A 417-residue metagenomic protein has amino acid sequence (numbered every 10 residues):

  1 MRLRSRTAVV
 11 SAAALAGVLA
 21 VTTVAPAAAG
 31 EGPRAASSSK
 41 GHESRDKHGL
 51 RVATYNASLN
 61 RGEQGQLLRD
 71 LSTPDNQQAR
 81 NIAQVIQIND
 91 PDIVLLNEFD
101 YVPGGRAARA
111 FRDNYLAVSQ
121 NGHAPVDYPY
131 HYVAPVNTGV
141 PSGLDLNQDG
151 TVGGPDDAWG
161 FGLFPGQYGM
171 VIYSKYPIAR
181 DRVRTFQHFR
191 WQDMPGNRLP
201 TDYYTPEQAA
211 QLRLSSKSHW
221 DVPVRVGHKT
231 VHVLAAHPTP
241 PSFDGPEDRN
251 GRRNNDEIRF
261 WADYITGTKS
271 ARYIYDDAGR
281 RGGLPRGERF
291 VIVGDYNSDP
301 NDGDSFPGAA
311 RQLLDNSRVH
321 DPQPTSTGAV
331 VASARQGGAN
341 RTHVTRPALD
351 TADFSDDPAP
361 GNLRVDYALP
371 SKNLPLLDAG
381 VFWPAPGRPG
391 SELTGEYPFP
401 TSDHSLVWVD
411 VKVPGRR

Functional and structural regions predicted by a protein language model:
M1-A14: N-terminal export and membrane-targeting signals
T7, V21-M170, P200-L212, G227-V231 (+7 more regions): N-terminal, active-site-proximal structural segment of metallo-dependent hydrolase catalytic domains
T54, M170-I172, H219-P223, A235 (+2 more regions): Conserved hydrophobic/aromatic beta-strand scaffold that supports enzyme active sites
A57, E98-F99, Y176, P238 (+1 more regions): Active-site metal-binding loops of divalent metal-dependent hydrolases
P155-G196, S216-S218: A substrate-binding/cap region within the structured catalytic cores of diverse enzymes
P177-T185, D193-M194, P223-V224, R252-I258 (+2 more regions): Metal-dependent phosphoester-hydrolase catalytic domains
T185-Q187, V224-V226, A235-P238: Short, structured patches in soluble enzyme cores that scaffold and shape functional sites
V231-R252: Active-site His/acidic residue clusters
